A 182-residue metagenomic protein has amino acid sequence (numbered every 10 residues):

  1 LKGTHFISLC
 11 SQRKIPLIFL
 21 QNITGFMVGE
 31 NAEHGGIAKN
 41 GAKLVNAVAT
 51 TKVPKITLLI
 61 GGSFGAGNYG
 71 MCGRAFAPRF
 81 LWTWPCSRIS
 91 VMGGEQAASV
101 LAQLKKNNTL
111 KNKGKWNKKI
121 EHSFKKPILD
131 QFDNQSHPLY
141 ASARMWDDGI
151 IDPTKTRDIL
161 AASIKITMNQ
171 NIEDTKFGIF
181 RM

Functional and structural regions predicted by a protein language model:
L1-M182: Ligand-binding clefts of soluble mixed alpha/beta catalytic domains
